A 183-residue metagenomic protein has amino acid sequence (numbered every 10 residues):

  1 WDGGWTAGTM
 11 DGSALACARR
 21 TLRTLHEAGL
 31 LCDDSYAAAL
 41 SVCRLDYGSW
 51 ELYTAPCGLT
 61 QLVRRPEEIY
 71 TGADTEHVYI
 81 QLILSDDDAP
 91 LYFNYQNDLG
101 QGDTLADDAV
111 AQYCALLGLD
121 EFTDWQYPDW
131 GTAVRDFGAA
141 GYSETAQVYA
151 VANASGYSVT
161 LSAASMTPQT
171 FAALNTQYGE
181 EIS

Functional and structural regions predicted by a protein language model:
W1-S183: Long, terminal "pre-/pro-" and other extracytoplasmic accessory regions that lie outside the mature folded/catalytic
